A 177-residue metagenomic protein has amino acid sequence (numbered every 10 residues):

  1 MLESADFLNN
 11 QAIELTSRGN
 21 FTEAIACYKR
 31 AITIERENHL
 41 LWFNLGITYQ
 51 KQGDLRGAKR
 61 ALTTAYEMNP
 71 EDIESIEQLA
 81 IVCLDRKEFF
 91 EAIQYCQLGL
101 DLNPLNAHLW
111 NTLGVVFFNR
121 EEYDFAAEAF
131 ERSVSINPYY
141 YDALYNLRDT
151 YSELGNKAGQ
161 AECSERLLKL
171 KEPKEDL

Functional and structural regions predicted by a protein language model:
M1-A5, D142-L177: Terminal, low-structured helical/coil segments at or just beyond the last alpha-helical repeat
E3-L40, N44-K51: Alpha-helical segment of the N-proximal tetratricopeptide repeat
A5-D6, H39-L40, I73-E74, A107-H108 (+2 more regions): Helix-start (N-cap) detector for alpha-helical repeat units in TPR-like alpha-solenoids, especially tetratricopeptide
S17-R30, K51-T64, D85-L98, L105 (+2 more regions): Structural signature of tandem alpha-helical TPR/SEL1-like repeats, specifically the intra-repeat loop/turn
I34, M68, L102, I136 (+1 more regions): Structural marker of alpha-solenoid helical repeat scaffolds
